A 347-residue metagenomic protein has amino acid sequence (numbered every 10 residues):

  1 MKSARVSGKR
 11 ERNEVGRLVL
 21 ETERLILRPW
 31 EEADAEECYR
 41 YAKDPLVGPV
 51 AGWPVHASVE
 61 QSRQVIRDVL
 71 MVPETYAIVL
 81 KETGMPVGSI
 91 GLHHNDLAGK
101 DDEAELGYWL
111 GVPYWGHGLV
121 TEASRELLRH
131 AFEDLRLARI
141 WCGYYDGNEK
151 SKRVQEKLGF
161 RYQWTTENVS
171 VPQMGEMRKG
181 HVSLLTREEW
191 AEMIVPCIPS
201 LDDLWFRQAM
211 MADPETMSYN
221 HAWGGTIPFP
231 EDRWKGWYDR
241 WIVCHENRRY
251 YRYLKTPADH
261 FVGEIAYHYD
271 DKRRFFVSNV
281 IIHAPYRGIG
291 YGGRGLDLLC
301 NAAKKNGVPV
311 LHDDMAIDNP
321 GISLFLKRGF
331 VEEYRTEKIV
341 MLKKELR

Functional and structural regions predicted by a protein language model:
M1-V50, T75-F206, M210-D213, K255-R347: Acyl-donor (CoA/ACP) binding surface of acyl/acetyltransferases
L46-R67, E215-D239: Conserved GNAT-fold acetyl-CoA-binding loop/helix
V50-V55, E74-L80, S218-G225, N247-L254: A short, aromatic/hydrophobic, helix- or strand-capping loop or linear motif that either lines the entrance/gate
Q64-D68, H130, R240-W241, L298 (+1 more regions): A generic secondary-structure signal
I66-A77, Y238-Y253, G263: A short helix-loop-beta-strand connector motif used in the catalytic cores of GNAT acetyltransferases and, in some
